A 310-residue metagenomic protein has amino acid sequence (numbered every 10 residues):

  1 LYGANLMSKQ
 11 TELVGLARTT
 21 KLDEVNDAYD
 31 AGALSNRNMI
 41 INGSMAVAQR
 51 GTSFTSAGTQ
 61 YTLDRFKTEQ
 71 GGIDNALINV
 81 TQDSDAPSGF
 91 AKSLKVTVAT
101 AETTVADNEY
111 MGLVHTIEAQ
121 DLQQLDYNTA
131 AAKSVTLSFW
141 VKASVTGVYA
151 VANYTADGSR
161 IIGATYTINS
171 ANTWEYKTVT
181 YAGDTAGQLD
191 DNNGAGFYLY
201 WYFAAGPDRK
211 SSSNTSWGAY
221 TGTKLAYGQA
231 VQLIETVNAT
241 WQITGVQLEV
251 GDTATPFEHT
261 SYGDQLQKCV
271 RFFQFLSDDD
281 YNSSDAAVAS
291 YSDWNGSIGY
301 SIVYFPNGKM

Functional and structural regions predicted by a protein language model:
L1-L6: Short, Lys/Arg-enriched N-terminal segments with co-localized hydrophobic residues within the first ~10-30 amino acids
K9-M310: Extracellular and organelle-lumenal recognition/adhesion modules and their flexible linkers in secreted
